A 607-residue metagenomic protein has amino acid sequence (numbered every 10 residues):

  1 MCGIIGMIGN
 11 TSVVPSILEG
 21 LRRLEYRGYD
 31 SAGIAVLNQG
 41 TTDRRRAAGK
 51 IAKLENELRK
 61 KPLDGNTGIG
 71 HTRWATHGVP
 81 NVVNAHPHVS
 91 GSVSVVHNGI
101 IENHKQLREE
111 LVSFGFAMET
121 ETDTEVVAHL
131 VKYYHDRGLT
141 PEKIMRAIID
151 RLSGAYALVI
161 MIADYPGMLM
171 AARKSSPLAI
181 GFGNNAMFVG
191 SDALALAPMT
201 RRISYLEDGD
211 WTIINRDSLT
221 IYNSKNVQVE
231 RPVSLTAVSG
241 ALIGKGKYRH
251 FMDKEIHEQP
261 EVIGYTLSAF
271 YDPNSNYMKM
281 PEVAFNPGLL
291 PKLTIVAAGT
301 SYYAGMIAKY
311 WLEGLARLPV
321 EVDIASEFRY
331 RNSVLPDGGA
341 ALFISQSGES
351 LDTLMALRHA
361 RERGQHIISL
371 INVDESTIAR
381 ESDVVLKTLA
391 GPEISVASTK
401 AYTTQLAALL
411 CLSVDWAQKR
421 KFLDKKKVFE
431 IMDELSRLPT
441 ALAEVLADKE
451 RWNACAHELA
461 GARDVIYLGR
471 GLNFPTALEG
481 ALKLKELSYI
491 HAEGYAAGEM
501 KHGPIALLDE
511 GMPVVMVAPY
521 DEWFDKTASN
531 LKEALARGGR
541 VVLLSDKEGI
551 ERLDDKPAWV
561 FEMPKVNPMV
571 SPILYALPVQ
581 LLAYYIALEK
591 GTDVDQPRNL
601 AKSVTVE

Functional and structural regions predicted by a protein language model:
M1-K245, R249, E258-P291, Y303 (+6 more regions): Conserved short alpha-helical segments that host acidic/polar catalytic motifs at enzyme active sites
G49, N66-V83, A269-F285, A308-I344 (+2 more regions): Glycine-rich oxoanion-binding loops at beta->alpha junctions
L152-A186, A460-E486, D521, A528: Acidic/histidine-rich
A179-R201, S326-R361, E499-E533, V566-Q580 (+1 more regions): Glycine-rich, anion-gripping cofactor-binding loops and their flanking helix/strand elements in enzyme active sites
G181, A304-G305, E321-V322, L351-L354 (+9 more regions): Extended hydrophobic-aromatic, low-complexity segments
Q259-I263, L267-T294, V384-P513, A587-E607: Active-site phosphate/pyrophosphate-binding segments
G288-R437, V517-E522, K526-F561, L582: Glycine-rich phosphate-binding loops that contact phosphosugars or nucleotide phosphates
R540, V566-E607: Generic C-terminus detector
